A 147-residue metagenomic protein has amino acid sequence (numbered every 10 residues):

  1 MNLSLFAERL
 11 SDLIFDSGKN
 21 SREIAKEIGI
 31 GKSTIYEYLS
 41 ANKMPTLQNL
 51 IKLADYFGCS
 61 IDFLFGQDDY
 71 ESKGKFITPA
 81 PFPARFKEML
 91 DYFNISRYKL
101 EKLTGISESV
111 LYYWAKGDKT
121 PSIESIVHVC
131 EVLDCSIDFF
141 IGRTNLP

Functional and structural regions predicted by a protein language model:
M1-K19, E71-I95: A short, Lys/Arg-rich alpha-helix, primarily the initiator
L10, L47, F86-M89, R97-L100 (+2 more regions): Short, structured motif recognition centered on aromatic/hydrophobic residues
I14, A25, A54, L90 (+2 more regions): The alpha-helix within a helix-turn-helix
E23, T34, S60-F63, K99 (+2 more regions): Residues in the helix-turn-helix
G29-M44, G105-P121: Recognition helix of helix-turn-helix/homeodomain-like DNA-binding domains that insert into the DNA major groove
Q48-F63, E124-F139: DNA major-groove recognition helix of helix-turn-helix/homeodomain DNA-binding modules
F63-G74, F139-P147: Short amphipathic recognition helices of helix-turn-helix/homeodomain-type DNA-binding modules
